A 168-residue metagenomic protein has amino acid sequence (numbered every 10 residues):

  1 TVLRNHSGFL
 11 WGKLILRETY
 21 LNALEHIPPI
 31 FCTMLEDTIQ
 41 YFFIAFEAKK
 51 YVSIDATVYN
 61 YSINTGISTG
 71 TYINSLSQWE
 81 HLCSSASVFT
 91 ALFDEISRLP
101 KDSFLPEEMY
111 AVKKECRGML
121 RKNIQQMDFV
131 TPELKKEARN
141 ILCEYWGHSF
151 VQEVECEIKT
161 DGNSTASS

Functional and structural regions predicted by a protein language model:
T1-I54, Y61-W79: Donor-binding/catalytic cores of nucleotide-activated saccharide and glycerol-phosphate transferases/polymerases
I15-T19, A56, S87, A166-S167: Generic alpha-helical secondary structure signal
E36-D37, E108-V112: Short, conserved alpha-helical segments within structured domains
F46, A91-D94, K122: Short glycine/serine- and small hydrophobic-enriched flexible loop segments
W79-T90, K135, R139: Well-ordered, non-membrane alpha-helical segments in soluble/globular domains
C83-E108, Q152: C-terminal, non-catalytic tails of nucleotide-sugar-dependent glycosyltransferases
Y110-K122: Amphipathic alpha-helical repeat scaffolds of TPR domains
L120-S168: Membrane-interface aromatic/basic loop that binds lipid-linked glycans or pyrophosphate carriers, typified by
